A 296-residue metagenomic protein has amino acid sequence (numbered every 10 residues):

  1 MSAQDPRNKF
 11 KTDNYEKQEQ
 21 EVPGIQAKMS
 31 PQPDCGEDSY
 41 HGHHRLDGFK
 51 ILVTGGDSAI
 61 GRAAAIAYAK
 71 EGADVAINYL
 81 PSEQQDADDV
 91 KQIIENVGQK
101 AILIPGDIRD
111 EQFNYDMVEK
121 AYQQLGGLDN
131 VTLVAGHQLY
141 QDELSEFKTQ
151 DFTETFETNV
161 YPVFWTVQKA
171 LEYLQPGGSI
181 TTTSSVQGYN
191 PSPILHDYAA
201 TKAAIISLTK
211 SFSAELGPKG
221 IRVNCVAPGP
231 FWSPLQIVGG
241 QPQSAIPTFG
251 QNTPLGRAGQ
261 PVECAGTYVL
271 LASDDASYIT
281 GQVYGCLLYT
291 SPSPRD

Functional and structural regions predicted by a protein language model:
S2-C35, C225, P247-I279, C286-L288: C-terminal helical subdomain
N14, D110, Y115, Q123 (+4 more regions): Conserved mid-core segment of classical short-chain dehydrogenase/reductases
D129, S145-F164, T181, I205 (+1 more regions): Catalytic Tyr-X3-Lys loop
V167, T201, T209: Active-site helix of classical SDR
E172-Y173, A214-P218, S277: Alpha-helical segment proximal to the catalytic Tyr-Lys
S185: Residue(s) in the substrate-gating loop at a strand-loop-helix junction that position the organic substrate next
P218, C225, P230-T253, S291: A glycine/serine/threonine-rich, flexible loop-to-helix segment that serves as the NAD(P) cofactor-binding "lid"
Y289-D296: Conserved small/polar residues in nucleotide/adenosyl-binding loops
